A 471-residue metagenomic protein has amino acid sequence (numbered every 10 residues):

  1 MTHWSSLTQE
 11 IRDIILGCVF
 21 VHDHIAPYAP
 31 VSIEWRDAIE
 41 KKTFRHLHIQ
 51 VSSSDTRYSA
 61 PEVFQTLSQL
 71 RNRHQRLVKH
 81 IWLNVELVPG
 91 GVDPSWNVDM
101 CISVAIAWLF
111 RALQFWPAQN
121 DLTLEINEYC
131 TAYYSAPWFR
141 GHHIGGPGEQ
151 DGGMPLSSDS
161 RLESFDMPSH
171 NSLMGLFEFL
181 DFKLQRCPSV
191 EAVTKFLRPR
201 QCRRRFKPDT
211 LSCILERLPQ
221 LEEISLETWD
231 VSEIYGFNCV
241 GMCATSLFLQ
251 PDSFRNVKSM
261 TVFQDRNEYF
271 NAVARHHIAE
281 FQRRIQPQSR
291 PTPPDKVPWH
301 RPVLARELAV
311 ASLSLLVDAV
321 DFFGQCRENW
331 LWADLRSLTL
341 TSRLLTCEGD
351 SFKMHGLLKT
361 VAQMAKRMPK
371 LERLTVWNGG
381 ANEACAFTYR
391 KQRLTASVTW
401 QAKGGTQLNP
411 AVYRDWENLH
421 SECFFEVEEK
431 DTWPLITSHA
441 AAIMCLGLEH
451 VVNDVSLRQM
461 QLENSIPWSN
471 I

Functional and structural regions predicted by a protein language model:
M1-V88, P94-I471: Leucine-rich repeat
